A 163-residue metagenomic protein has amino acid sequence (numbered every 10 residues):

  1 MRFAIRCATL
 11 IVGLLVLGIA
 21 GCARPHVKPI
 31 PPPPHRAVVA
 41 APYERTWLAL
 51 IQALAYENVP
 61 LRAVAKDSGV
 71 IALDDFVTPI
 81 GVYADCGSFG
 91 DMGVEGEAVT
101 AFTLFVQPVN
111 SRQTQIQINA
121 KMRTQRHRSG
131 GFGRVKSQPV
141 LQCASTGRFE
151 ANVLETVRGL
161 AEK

Functional and structural regions predicted by a protein language model:
M1-I11: Bacterial N-terminal signal peptides that target proteins for export
G18-G21: C-terminal motif of bacterial Sec signal peptides marking the signal peptidase cleavage site
A23-K163: Ser/Thr-rich, low-complexity intrinsically disordered terminal regions
